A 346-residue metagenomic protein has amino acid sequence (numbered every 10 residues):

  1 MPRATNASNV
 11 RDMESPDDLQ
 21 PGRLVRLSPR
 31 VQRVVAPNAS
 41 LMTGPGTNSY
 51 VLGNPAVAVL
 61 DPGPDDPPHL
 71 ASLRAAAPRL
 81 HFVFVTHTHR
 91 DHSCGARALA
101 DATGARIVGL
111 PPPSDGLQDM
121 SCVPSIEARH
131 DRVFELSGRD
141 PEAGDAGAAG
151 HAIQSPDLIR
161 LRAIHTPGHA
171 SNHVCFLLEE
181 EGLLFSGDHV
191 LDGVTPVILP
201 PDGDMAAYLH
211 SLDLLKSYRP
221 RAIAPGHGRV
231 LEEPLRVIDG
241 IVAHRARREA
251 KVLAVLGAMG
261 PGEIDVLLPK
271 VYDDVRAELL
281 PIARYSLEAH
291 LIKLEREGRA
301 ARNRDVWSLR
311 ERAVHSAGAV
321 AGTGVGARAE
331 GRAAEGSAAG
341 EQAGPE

Functional and structural regions predicted by a protein language model:
P2-R3, V10-P16, G116-Q118, A128 (+2 more regions): Glycine/proline-rich low-complexity segments that form flexible loops, beta-turns, and polyproline
D17-A76, C175-D192: Conserved beta-strand hairpin/beta-sheet module of binuclear metal-dependent hydrolase folds, prominently
R30, L73, H227, V252 (+1 more regions): Residue-level signal for inorganic ion chemistry
S40, P45, P64-I159, G182: Active-site HxH/HxHxD metal-binding segment of metal-dependent hydrolases
V57-V59, D66, S125, E135-K251 (+1 more regions): Metallo-beta-lactamase
T86-H92, H169, H227, H290: Histidine-centered divalent metal-coordination motifs
A254-E346: C-terminal regulatory/interaction regions
